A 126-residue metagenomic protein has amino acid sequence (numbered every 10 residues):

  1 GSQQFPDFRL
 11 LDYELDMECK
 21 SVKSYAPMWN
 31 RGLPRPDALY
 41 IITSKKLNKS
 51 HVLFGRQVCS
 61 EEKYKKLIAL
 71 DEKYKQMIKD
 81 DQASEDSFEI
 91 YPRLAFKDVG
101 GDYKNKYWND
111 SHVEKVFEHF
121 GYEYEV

Functional and structural regions predicted by a protein language model:
G1-L11, S21-V126: Nucleic-acid endonuclease domains
